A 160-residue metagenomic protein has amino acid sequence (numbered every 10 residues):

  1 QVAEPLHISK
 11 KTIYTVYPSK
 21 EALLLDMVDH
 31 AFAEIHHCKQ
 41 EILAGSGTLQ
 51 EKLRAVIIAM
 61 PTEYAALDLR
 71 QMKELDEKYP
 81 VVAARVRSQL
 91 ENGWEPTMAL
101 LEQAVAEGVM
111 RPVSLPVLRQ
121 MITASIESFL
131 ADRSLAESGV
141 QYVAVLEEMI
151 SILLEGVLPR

Functional and structural regions predicted by a protein language model:
Q1-A22, D26: Helix-turn-helix
L24, V28, F32, A83-W94 (+1 more regions): Amphipathic, non-transmembrane alpha-helical scaffold segments
D26, H30, H37-A66, L118-I122: Hydrophobic alpha-helical connector segments
I42, Q71-L75, F129, R133-A136: Secondary-structure edge/capping motif, primarily at the C-terminal ends of alpha-helices and the immediately following
Q50-E51, R85-Q89, V105-T123, V140-E148: All-alpha amphipathic helical-bundle segments outside canonical DNA-binding/catalytic cores that form hydrophobic
A55, T62, E95, A99-E107 (+3 more regions): C-terminal peripheral helix-coil segments that are non-catalytic and often amphipathic
P61-A99, V105, V109: Short secondary-structure transition hinges
